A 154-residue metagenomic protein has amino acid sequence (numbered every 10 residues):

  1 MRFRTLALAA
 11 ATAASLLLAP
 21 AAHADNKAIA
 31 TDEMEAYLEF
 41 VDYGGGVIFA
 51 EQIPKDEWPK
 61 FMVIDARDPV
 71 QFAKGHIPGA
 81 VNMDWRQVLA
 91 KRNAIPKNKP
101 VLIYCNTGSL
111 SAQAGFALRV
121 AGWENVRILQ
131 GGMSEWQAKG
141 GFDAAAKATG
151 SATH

Functional and structural regions predicted by a protein language model:
R2-L6, P20-E51, K55-F61, P69-P100 (+1 more regions): Rhodanese-like catalytic fold shared by cysteine-dependent sulfurtransferases and DSP/PTP-type phosphatases
A9-L17: Bacterial N-terminal signal peptides
I64: Active-site flanking residues adjacent to catalytic metal/cofactor-binding acidic residues
Y104-C105: Short, surface-exposed ligand- or partner-binding patches at beta-edge/loop junctions that are enriched in aromatics
